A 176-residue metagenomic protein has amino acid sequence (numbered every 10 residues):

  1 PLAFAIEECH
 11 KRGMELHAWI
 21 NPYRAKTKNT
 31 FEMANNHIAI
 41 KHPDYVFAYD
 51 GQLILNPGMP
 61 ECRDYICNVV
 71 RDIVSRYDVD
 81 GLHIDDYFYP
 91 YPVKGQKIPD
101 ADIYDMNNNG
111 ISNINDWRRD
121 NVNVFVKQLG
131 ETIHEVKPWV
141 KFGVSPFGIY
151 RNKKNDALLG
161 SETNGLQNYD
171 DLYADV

Functional and structural regions predicted by a protein language model:
P1-E7, H17-R76, D170-A174: Active-site-adjacent "subsite" loops/lids of carbohydrate-active enzymes
I6, H10, M14-T27, H83-Y87 (+1 more regions): Aromatic-lined carbohydrate-recognition surfaces of secreted/lumenal glycan-active proteins
R24-D50, D86-N109, N155-L166: Aromatic- and acidic-residue-enriched segments that line the glycan-binding/catalytic groove of carbohydrate-active
Q52-P57, S112-R119: Second-shell loop/turn segments in exported
M59, D100-D102, N113: Intrinsic-disorder/low-complexity, polar/charged segments
Y65-I84, P90-Y91, N107-G110, N115 (+2 more regions): Active-site and adjacent substrate-binding regions of carbohydrate-active enzymes
